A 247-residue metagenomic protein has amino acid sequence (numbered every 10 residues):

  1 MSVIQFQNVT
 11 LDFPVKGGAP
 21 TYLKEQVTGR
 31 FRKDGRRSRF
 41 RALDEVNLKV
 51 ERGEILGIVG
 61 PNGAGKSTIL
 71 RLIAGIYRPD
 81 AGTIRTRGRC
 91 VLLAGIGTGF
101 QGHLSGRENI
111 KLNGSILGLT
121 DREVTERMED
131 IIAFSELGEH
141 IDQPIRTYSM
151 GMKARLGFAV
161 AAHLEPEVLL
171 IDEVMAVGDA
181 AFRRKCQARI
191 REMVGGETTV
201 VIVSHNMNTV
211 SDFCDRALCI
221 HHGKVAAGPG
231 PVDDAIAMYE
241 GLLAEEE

Functional and structural regions predicted by a protein language model:
S2-A42, D233-E246: Pre-NBD coupling/linker segments of ABC/ABC-like ATPases
K24-F31, L92, K111, E123-H140: Conserved ABC ATPase "signature" region
V59-P61: The feature captures the beta-strand-to-loop junction immediately N-terminal to the Walker
S204-H205: H-loop/switch region of ABC-family ATPase nucleotide-binding domains
V210-D212: A short, surface-exposed alpha-helical micro-motif characterized by mixed small hydrophobic and charged/polar residues
H222-K224: Conserved ABC ATPase "signature" C-loop
